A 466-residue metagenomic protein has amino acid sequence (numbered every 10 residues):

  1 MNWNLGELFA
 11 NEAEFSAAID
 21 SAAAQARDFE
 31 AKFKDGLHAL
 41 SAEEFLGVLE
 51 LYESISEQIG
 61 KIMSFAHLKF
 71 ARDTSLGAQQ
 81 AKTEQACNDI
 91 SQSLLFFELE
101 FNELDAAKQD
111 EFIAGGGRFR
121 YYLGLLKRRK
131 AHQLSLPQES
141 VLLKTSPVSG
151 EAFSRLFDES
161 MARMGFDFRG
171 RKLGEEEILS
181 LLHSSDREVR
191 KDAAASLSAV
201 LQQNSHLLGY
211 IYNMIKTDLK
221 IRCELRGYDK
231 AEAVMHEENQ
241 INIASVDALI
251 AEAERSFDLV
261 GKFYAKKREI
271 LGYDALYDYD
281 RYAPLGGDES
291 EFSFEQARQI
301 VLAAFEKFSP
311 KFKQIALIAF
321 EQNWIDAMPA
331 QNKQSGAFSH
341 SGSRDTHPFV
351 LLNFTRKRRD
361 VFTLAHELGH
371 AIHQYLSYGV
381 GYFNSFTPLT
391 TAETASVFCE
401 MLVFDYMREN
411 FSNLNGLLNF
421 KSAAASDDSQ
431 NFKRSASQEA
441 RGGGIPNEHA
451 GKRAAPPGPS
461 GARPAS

Functional and structural regions predicted by a protein language model:
M1-G287, R298, R463-S466: A well-structured
G227, R356-Y375, S396: Active-site recognition of the HExxH zinc-binding catalytic motif
K266, I270-K307, K313, P348-V350 (+3 more regions): Long, K/E/R/D-enriched contiguous segments that form extended
E289-F294, D345-A365: Short pre-active-site segment immediately N-terminal to the catalytic Zn-binding motif
S290-F292, I325-H347: Catalytic zinc-binding patch centered on the HExxH motif and its immediate surroundings that defines zinc-dependent
A303, K307-Q314, H340, H370-G381 (+1 more regions): Conserved helix-loop functional segments at active or binding sites
F362, Q374-V397, M401: Post-HEXXH active-site segment of zinc metalloproteases
D405-S466: Long, amphipathic alpha-helical stalk/connector segments used for oligomerization, subunit docking, or mechanical
